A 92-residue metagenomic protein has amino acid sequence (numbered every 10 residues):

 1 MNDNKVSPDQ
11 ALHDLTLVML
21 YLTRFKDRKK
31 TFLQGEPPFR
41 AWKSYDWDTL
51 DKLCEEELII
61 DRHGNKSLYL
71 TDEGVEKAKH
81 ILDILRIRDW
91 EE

Functional and structural regions predicted by a protein language model:
M1-K29: Short alpha-helical segments that sit at the start of domains
M19, D51, K79: A cross-family signal for key residues in well-ordered alpha-helices that form functional helical elements
T23-S44: Short acidic, hydrophobic short linear motifs in intrinsically disordered regions
P38-E56: Short amphipathic alpha-helical interaction segments
C54-N65: A short, conserved structural fragment
K66-T71: Minor-groove-contacting beta-hairpin "wing" of winged helix-turn-helix DNA-binding domains
E73-E92: Short, amphipathic alpha-helical interaction segments positioned at domain boundaries
